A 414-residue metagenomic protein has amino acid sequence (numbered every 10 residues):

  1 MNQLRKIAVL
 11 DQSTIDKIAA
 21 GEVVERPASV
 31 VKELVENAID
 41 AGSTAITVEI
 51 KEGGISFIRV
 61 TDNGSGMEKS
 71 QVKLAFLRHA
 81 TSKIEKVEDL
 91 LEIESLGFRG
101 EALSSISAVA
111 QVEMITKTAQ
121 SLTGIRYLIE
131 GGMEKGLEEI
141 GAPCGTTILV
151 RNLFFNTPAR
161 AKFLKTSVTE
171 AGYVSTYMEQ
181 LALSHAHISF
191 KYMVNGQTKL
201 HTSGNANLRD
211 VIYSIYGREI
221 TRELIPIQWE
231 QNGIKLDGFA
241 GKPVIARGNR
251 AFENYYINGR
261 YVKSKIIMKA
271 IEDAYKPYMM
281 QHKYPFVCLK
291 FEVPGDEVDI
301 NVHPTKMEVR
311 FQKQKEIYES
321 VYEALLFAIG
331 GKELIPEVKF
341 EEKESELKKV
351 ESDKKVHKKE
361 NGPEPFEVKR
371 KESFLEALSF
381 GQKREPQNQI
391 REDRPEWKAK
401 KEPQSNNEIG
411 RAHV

Functional and structural regions predicted by a protein language model:
M1-E36: Bergerat-fold GHKL ATPase/HATPase_c domain
M1-N2, G141, V168, H185 (+1 more regions): Extended, charged low-complexity intrinsically disordered regions
D11, V24-A28, A41-T44, G53-I55 (+6 more regions): Short loop/turn elements that form and flank the Walker-type P-loop nucleotide-binding site in RecA-like NTPase cores
I18, L34-N37, I106, L153 (+2 more regions): Residue-level signature of catalytic and energy-coupling elements of molecular machines, predominantly ATP/GTP-dependent
V30-E92, S105: Conserved beta-strand-loop-beta-strand hairpin that lines the nucleotide-binding pocket of ATP/GTP-utilizing enzymes
T44-I46, S56-I58, V112, F190 (+2 more regions): Conserved beta-strand core positions
D89-K265, V414: Glycine/threonine-rich ATP-lid/beta-loop region of ATP-binding domains
